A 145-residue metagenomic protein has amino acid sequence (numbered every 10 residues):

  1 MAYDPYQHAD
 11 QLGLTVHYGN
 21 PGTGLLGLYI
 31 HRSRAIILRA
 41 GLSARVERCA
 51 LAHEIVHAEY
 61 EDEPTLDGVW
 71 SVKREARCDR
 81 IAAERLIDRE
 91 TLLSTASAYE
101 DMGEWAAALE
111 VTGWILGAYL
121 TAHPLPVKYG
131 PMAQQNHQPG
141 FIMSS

Functional and structural regions predicted by a protein language model:
M1-S145: Active-site hotspot residues in diverse enzymes, especially metal/ion-binding acidic/histidine motifs
